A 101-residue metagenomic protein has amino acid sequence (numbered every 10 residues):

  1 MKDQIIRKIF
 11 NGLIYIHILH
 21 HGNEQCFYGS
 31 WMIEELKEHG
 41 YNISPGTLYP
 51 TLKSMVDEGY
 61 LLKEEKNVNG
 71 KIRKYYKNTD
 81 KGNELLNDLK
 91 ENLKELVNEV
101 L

Functional and structural regions predicted by a protein language model:
M1-I6, L101: Short, Lys/Arg-enriched, disordered terminal segments
I6-T47: N-terminal helix-turn-helix DNA-binding core of bacterial DNA-binding proteins
R7, K53, N67-V68: Short secondary-structure boundary/capping segments
L48-P50, M55: Basic amphipathic alpha-helical segments that dock to polyanions
E58-I72, K77: Beta-hairpin "wing" of winged helix-turn-helix
I72-L89: Basic, amphipathic "hinge/linker" alpha-helix immediately C-terminal to the N-terminal HTH DNA-binding motif
E84-L101: Amphipathic alpha-helical dimerization/coiled-coil segments that flank or bridge DNA-binding/regulatory modules
